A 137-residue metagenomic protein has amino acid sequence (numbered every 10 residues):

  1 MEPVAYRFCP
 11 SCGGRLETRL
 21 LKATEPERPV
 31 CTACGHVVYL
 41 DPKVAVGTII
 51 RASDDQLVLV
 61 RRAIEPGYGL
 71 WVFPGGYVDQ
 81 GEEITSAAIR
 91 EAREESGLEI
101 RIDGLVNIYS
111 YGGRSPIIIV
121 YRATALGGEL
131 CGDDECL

Functional and structural regions predicted by a protein language model:
M1-A5, E17, P66-Y68, G112 (+1 more regions): Nudix hydrolase/Nudix homology domain
E2-T48: Acidic, metal-coordinating catalytic segment for phosphate/diphosphate chemistry, firing primarily on the Nudix
P26, D41-A45, P66-Y68, F73 (+1 more regions): Short connector loops at helix/strand junctions that flank enzyme active sites, especially segments positioning acidic
V30, A45, V58-L59, V72 (+2 more regions): Conserved beta-strand segments that form the floor/walls of ligand-binding pockets within enzyme and binding domains
A33, P66-Y68, F73, G104 (+1 more regions): Residue-level signal for pocket-adjacent positions within structured domains
Y39, V58-L59, G132: A sequence-level detector of short linear motifs
R51-E94: Conserved Nudix-box catalytic region and its N-terminal flanking loop in Nudix hydrolases and closely related
V78-L137: Unchanged
